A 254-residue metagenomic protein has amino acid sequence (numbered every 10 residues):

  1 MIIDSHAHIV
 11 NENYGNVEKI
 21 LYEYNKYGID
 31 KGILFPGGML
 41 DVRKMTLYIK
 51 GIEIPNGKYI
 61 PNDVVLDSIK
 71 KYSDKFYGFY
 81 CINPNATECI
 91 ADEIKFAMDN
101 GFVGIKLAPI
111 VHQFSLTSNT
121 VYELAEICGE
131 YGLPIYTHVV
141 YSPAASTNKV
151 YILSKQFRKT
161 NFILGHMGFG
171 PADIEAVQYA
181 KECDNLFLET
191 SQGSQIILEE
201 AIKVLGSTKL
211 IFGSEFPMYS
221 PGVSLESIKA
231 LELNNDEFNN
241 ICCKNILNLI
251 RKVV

Functional and structural regions predicted by a protein language model:
M1-H8, Y14-F35, S207-K209, G222-V254: Mid-to-C-terminal alpha-helical segments outside catalytic/metal-binding sites
H6-V10, A108, H138, H166: Histidine-centered divalent metal-coordination motifs
A7, I20-L47, F76-C81, F102-G104 (+1 more regions): Divalent metal-dependent hydrolysis catalytic cores, especially in the metallo-beta-lactamase
V10-E12, M39-V42, P84-E88, H112 (+4 more regions): Active-site environment of divalent metal-dependent phosphoester hydrolases
N11-G15, M39-N56: Acidic/histidine-rich helix-loop elements that form or flank divalent-metal/phosphate-binding sites at the catalytic
K19-E23, P61-S68, E93-A97, T120-L124 (+4 more regions): A general structural detector for well-ordered alpha-helical segments in enzyme core domains, enriched
Y48-P134: Active-site gating/metal-coordination segments in enzymes
V103, T117-I211: Catalytic pocket-lining loop regions of alpha/beta-barrel enzymes, especially the amidohydrolase/enolase/GH5 lineages
